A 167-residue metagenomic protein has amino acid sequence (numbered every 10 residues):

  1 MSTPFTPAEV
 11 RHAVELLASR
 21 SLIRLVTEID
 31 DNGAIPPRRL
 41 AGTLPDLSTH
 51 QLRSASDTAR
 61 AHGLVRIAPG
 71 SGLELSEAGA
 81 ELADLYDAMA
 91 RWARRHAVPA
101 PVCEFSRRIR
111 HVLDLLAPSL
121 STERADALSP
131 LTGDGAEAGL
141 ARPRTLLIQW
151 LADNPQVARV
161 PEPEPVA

Functional and structural regions predicted by a protein language model:
T3-P4: Metal-dependent nuclease catalytic cores that hydrolyze phosphodiester bonds in DNA/RNA, characterized by
P7-Q51: N-terminal helix-turn-helix DNA-binding core of bacterial DNA-binding proteins
P36, V65-R66, E74: Short beta-strand(s) of the beta-wing in winged-helix/HTH DNA-binding folds
R53-R60: Short, hydrophobic-biased segments on the C-terminal half of alpha helices that form "recognition helices"
R60-G70: A short, conserved structural fragment
S71-W92: Basic, amphipathic "hinge/linker" alpha-helix immediately C-terminal to the N-terminal HTH DNA-binding motif
Y86-P165: Amphipathic alpha-helical dimerization/coiled-coil segments that flank or bridge DNA-binding/regulatory modules
